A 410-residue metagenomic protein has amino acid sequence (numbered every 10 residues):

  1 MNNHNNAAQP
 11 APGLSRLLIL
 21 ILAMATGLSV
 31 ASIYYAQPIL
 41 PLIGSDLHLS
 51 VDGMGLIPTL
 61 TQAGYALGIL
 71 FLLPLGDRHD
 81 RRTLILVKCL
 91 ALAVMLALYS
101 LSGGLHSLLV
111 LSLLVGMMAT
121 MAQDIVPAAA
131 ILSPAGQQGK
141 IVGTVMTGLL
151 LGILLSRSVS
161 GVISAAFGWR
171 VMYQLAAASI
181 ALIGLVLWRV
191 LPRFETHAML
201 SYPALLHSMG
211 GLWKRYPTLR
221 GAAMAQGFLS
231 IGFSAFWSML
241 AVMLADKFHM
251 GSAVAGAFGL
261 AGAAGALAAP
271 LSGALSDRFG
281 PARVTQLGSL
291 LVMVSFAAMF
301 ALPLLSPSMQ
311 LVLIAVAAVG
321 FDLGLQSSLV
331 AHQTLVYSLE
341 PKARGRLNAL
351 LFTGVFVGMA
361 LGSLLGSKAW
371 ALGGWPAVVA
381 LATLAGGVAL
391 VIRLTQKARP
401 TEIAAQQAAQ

Functional and structural regions predicted by a protein language model:
H4-G13, L191-A223: Juxtamembrane intracellular "pre-TM" segments in multi-pass secondary transporters
L67-L105: Conserved MFS/SLC helix-loop-helix module at the cytosolic interface between two early adjacent transmembrane helices
I69-D80, A268-P281, W370: Helix-to-loop junctions at the C-terminal end of transmembrane segments in multipass secondary transporters
S107, Q137, T144-L191: Helix-loop-helix hairpin linking two adjacent transmembrane segments in secondary transporters
L111-L149: Cytoplasmic helix-loop-helix junction between adjacent transmembrane helices in 12-TM secondary transporters
M121-S133, L325-E340: Intracellular juxtamembrane helix-capping segments at the cytosolic ends of symmetry-related transmembrane helices
R283-A331: C-terminal transmembrane helical hairpin of 12-TM major facilitator-type secondary transporters
